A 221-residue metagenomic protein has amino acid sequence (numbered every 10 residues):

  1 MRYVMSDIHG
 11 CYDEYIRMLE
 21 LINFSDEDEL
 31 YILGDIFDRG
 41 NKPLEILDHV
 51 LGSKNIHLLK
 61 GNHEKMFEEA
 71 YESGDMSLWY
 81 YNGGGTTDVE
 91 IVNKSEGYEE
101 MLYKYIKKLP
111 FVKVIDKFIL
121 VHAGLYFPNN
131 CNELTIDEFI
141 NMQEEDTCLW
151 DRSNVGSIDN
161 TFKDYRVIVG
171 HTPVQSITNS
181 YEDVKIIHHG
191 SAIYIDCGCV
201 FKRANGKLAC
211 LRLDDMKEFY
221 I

Functional and structural regions predicted by a protein language model:
M1-D48: N-terminal active-site segment of His-dependent metallophosphoesterases
R2-H9, F118-G124, I193-I195: Active-site-proximal beta-strand elements of phosphoester/diester hydrolases
D7, D35, V50, G61-N62 (+6 more regions): Divalent metal-coordination and catalytic microenvironments
H9-D13, D38-G40, E64-E68, F127-P128 (+2 more regions): Active-site environment of divalent metal-dependent phosphoester hydrolases
F24-S25, G52-S53, I158-F162, S180-H188: Short, conserved loop/helix-junction motifs that constitute active-site signature segments in enzyme catalytic cores
P43-D116, E144-R152: Active-site neighborhood of divalent metal-dependent phosphoester bond hydrolases
G97-S176: His/acidic metal-ligating clusters that form di-metal
H188-I221: Binuclear metal-dependent phosphoesterase catalytic core
